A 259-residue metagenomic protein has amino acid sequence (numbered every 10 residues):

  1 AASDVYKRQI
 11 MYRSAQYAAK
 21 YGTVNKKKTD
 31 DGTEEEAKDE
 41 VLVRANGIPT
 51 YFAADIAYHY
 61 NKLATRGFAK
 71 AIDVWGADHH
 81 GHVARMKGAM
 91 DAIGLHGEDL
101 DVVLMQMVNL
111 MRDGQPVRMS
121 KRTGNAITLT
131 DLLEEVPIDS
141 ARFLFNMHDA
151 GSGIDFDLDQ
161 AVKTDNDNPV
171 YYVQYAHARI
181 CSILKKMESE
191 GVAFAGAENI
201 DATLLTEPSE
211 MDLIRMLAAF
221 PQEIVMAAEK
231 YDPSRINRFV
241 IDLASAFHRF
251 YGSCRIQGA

Functional and structural regions predicted by a protein language model:
A1-A259: Non-catalytic interaction-recognition regions
